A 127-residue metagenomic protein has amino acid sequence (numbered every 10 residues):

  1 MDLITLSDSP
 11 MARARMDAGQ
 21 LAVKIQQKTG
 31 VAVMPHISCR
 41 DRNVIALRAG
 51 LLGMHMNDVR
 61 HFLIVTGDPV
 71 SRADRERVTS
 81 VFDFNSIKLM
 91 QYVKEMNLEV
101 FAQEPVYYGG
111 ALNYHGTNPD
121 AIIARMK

Functional and structural regions predicted by a protein language model:
M1, A18, V44-L51, N118-M126: Short, acidic/polar
M1, T29-V31, D58-R60, K127: Glycine-enriched alpha-helix->loop->beta-strand junction motifs that scaffold or abut catalytic
M1-G19, P69-V81: Glycine-rich, proline-tolerant flexible connector loops at the mouths of alpha/beta enzymes
L3-L6, H36, F62-V65: Short beta-strand segments at enzyme active-site cores
D8-P10, S38-R40, T66-P69, N113: Short, ordered loop/turn segments at secondary-structure junctions
A12-P35, V81-G109: Alpha-helix-loop-beta-strand connector modules within alpha/beta enzyme cores
V33-I45, V106-I123: Active-site mouth loops of central-metabolism enzymes
N43-Q91: Flexible, glycine-rich active-site loops centered on histidine and acidic residues that chelate a metal or position
